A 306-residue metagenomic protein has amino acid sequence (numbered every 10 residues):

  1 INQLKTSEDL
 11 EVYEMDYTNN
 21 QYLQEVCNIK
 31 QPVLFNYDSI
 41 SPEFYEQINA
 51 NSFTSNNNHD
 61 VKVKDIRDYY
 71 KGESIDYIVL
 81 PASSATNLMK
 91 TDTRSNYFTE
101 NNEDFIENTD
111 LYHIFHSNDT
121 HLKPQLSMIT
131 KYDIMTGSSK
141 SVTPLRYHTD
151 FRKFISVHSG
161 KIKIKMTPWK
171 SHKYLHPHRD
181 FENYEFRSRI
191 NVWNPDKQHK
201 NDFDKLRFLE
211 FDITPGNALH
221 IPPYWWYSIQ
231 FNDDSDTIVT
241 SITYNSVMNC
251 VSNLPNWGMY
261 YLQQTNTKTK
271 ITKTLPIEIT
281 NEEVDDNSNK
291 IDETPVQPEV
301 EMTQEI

Functional and structural regions predicted by a protein language model:
I1-A218, S228-I306: N-terminal accessory scaffold of Fe(II)-dependent oxygenases
